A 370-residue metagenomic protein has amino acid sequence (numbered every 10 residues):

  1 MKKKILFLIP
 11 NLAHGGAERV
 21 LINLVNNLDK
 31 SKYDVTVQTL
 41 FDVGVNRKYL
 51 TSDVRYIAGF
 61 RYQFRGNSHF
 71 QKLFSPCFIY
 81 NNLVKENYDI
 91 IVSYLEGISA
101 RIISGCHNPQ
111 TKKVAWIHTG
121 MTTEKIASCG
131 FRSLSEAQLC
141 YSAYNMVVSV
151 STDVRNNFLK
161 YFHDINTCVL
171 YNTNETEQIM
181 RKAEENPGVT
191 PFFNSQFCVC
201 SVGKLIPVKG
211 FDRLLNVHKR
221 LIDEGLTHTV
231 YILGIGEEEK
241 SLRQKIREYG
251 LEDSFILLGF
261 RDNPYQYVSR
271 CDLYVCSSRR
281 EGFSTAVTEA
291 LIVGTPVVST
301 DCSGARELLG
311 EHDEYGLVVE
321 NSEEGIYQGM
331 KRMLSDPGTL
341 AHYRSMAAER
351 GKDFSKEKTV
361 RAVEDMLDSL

Functional and structural regions predicted by a protein language model:
F7-G15, R19-N23, N27-F70, V154 (+1 more regions): N-terminal strand-loop element at the rim of the active site of nucleotide-sugar-dependent glycosyltransferases
G15-N23, F197, S201-R220, L226 (+1 more regions): A conserved mid-protein helix/loop that constitutes part of the nucleotide-sugar donor-binding site
S93-S99, I117: Short His-centered aromatic/hydrophobic patch
R101-I103, S142-V169, N174-Q178: A short, active-site helix/loop in glycosyltransferases that binds the activated sugar's phosphate group
R243-G259: Nucleotide-activated donor-binding/catalytic signature segment of Leloir-type glycosyltransferases, i.e., the conserved
F260, R279: Aromatic "clamp/platform" in nucleotide-sugar-dependent glycosyltransferases that forms part of the donor/acceptor
P296-S299: Short hydrophobic beta-strand element within catalytic cores of glycosyltransferases and related nucleotide-activated
E311-E323, R332-P337: Conserved acidic donor-binding segment of nucleotide-sugar-dependent glycosyltransferases
